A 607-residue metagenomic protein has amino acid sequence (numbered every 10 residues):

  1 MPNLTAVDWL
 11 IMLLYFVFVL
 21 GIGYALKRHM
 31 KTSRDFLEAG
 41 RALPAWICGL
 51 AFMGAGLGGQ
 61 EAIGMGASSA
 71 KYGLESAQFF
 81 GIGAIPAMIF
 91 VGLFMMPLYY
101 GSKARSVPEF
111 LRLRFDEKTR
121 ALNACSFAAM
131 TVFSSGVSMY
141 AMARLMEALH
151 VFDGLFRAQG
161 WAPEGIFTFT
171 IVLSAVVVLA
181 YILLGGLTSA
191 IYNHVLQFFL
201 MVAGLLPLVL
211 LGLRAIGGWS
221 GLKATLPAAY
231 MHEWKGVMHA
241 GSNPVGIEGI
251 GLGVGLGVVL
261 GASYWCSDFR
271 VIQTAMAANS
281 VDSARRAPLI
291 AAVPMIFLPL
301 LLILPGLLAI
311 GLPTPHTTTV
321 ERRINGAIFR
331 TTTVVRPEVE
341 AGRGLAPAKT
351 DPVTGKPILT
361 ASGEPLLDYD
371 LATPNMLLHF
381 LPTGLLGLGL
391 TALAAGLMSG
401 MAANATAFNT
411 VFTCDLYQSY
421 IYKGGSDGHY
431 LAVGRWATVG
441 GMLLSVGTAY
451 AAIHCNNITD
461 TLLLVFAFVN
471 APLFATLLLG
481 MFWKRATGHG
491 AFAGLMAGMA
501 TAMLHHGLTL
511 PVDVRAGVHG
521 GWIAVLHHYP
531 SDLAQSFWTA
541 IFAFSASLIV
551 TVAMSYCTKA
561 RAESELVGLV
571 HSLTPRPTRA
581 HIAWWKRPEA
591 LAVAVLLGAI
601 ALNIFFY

Functional and structural regions predicted by a protein language model:
M1-Y607: Membrane-embedded helix-loop-helix hairpins and adjacent transmembrane boundary segments in multi-pass transporters
